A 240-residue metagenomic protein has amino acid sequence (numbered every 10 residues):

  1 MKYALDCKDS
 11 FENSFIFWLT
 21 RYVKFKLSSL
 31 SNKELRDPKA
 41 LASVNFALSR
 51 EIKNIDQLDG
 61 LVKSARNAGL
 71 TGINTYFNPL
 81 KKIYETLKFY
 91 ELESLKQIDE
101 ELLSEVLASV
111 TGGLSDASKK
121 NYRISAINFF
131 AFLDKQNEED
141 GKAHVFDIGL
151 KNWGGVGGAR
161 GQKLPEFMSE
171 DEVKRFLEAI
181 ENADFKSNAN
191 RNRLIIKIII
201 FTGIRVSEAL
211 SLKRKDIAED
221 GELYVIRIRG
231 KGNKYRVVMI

Functional and structural regions predicted by a protein language model:
M1, S14-K24, S28-S49, K53-E138 (+1 more regions): Non-catalytic DNA-binding core/recognition domains of DNA-processing enzymes
A65, S118, P165, D184-N188 (+1 more regions): Residue-level marker of regulatory loop/turn positions in helix-turn-helix DNA-binding domains and in histidine
N121, I127, R191, I204-R205 (+1 more regions): Short, cationic motifs built from Arg/Lys/His that form the positively charged side of catalytic pockets
A126, I195, A209: Short, basic/aromatic-rich helical patch in the C-terminal catalytic core of site-specific tyrosine
Q136-N137, I199-E222: Short, charged phosphate-coordinating catalytic segments
E139-R175, R229: Flexible interdomain linker/hinge and immediately adjacent N-terminus of the catalytic tyrosine-recombinase domain
K174-T202, V206: Basic, Lys/Arg- and aromatic-enriched nucleic-acid-binding interface segment
S211-I240: Conserved tyrosine-mediated DNA breakage-rejoining catalytic core shared by Y-recombinases
